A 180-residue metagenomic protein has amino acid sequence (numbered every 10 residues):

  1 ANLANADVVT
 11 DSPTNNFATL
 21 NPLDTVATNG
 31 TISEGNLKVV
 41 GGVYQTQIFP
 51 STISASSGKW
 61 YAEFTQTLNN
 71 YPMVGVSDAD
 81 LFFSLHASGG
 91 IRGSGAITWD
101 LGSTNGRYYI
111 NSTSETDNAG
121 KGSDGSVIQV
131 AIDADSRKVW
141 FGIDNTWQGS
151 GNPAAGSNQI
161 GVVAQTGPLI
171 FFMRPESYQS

Functional and structural regions predicted by a protein language model:
A1-S180: PRY/SPRY (B30.2) beta-sandwich protein-interaction domains and their adjacent Ser/Pro/Gly-rich low-complexity linkers
